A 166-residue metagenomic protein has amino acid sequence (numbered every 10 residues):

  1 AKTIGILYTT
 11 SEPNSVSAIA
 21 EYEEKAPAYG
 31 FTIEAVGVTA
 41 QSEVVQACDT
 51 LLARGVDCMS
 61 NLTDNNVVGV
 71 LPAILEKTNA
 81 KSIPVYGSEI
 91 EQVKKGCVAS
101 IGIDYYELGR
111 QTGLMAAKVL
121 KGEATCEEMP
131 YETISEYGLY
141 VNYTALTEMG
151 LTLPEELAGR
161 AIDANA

Functional and structural regions predicted by a protein language model:
A1-G5, I103-A124: Hydrophobic alpha-helical segments within soluble ligand-binding/sensing domains
A1-Y29, M129-A145: An alpha-beta-alpha
I4-L7, E34, G55-V67, V85-S88: Periplasmic-binding protein-like
T9-N14, T39, D64-N66: Short coil/turn segments
E23-S42: Short beta-strand elements in bilobed, periplasmic/extracellular small-molecule ligand-binding domains
E43-V56: Short, well-structured alpha-helical segments in soluble
I74-G96: Venus flytrap/periplasmic-binding-protein-like
K118-A166: Hinge/cleft segment of the Venus flytrap/periplasmic-binding protein
